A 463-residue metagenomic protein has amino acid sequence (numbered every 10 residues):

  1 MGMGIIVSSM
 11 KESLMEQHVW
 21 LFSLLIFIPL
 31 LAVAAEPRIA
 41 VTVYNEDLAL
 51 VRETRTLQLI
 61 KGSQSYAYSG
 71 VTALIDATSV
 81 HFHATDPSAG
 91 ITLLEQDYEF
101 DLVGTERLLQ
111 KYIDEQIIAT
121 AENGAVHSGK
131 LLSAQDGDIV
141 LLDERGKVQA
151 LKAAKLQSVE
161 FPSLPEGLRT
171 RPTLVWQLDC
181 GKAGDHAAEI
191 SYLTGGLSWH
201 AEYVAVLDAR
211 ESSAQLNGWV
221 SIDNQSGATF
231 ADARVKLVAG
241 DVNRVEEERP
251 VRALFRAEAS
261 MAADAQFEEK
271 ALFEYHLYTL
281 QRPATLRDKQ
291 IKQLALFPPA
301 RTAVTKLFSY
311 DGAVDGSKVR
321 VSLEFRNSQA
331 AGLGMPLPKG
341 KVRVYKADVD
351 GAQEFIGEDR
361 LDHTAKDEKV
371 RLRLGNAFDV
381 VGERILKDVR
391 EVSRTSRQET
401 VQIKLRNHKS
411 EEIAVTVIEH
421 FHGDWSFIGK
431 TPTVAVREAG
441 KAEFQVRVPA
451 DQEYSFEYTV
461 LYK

Functional and structural regions predicted by a protein language model:
W20-L30: Bacterial N-terminal signal peptides
A35-V204, A209-S212: Post-signal-peptide, soluble extracytosolic/periplasmic N-terminal scaffold domains of envelope/secretory systems
R52-E53, A67, D76-H81, A188 (+6 more regions): Short, hydrophobic/aromatic beta-strand segments
P87-T92, S198-H200, G240-R249, A347-E354 (+1 more regions): Short aromatic-acidic-glycine turn motif
A201, R234-V238, R252-E391, I413-V415: Intrinsically disordered, low-complexity Ser/Thr/Pro/Gly-rich interaction regions that scaffold/cooperate
S212-E247, K341, G357, S410-W425: Acidic (Asp/Glu-rich), glycine- and aromatic
I222-G227, L323-A331, K404-K409: Asparagine-centered strand-capping/turn motif at beta-strand->loop junctions
E383, D388-K463: C-terminal soluble interaction/assembly domains
